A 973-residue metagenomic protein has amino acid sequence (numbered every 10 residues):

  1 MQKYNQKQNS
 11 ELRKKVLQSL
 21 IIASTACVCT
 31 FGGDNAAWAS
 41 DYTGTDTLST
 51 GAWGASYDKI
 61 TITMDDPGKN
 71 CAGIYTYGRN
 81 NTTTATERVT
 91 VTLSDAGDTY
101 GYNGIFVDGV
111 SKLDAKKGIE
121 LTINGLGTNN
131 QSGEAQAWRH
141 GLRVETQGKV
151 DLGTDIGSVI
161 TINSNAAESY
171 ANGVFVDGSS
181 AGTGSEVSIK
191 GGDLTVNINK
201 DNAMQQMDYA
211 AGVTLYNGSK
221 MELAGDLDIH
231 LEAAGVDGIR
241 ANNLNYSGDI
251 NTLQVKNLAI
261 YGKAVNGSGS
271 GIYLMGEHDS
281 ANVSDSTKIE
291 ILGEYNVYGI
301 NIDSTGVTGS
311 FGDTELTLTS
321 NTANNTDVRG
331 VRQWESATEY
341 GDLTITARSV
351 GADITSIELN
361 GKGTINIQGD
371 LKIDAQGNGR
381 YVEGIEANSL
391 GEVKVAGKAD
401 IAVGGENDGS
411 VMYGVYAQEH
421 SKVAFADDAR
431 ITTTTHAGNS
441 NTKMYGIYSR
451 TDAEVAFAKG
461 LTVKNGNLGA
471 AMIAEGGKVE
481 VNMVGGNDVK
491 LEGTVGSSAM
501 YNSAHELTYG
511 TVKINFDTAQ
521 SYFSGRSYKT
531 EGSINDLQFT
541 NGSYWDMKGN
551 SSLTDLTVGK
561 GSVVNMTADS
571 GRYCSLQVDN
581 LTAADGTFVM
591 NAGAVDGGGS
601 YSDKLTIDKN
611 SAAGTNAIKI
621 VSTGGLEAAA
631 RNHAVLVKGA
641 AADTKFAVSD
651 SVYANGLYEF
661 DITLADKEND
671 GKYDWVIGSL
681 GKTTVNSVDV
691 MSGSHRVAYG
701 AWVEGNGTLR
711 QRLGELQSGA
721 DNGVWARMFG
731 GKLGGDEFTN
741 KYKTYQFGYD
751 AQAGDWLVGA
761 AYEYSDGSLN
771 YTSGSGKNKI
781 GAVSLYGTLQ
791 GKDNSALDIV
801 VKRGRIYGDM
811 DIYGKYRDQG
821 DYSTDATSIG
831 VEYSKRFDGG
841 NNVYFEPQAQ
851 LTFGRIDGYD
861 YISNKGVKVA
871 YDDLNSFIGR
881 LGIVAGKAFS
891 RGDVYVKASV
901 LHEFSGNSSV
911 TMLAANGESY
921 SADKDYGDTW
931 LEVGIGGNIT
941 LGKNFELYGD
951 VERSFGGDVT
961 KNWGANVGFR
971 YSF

Functional and structural regions predicted by a protein language model:
Y4, W38, A584, V589-V595 (+3 more regions): Outer-membrane translocation/initiation segment of Type V secreted surface proteins
D34, Y42-L48, S56-C71, N81-G101 (+19 more regions): Beta-strand-rich solenoid/repeat architectures in extracellular/passenger domains of polysaccharide-targeting enzymes
D452, N465-L468, A474-A617, V621-S622 (+1 more regions): Extracellular beta-solenoid/beta-roll
T494, R526, V589, G723-R727 (+8 more regions): Residue-level detector of the transmembrane beta-barrel scaffold of outer-membrane proteins
Y544, R710, G714-E715, K741 (+10 more regions): Transmembrane beta-barrel domains of outer membrane proteins
G681-F845, E952, G957: Outer membrane beta-barrel translocator domains of Type V secretion systems
S687, K741, S768, T772-G774 (+3 more regions): Solvent-exposed, glycine/polar-rich loop segments of beta-barrel outer-membrane systems
S784-L789, Y871-F973: Outer membrane beta-barrel transmembrane domains
